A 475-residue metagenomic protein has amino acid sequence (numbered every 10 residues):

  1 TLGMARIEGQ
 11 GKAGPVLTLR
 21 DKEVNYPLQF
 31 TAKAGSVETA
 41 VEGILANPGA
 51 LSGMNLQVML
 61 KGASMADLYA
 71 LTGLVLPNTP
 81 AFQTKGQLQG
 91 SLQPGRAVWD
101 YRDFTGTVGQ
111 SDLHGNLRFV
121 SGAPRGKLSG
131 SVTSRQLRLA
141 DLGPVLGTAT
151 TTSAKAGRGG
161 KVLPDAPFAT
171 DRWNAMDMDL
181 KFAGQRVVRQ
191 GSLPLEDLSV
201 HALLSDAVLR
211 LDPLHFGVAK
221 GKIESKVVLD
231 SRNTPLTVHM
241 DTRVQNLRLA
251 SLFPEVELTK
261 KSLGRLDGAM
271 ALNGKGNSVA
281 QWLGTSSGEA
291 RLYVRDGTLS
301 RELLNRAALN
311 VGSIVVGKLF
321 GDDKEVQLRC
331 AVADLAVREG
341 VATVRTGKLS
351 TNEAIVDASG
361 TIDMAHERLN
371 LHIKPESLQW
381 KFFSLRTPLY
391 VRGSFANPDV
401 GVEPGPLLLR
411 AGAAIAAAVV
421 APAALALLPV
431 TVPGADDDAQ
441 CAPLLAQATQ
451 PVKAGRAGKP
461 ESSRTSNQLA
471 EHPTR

Functional and structural regions predicted by a protein language model:
T1-D112, A123-T151, R172-G412, A416 (+1 more regions): Small-residue helix/turn framework positions
K12, T31-K33, S153-A156, K453-R456 (+1 more regions): Residue-level detector of intrinsically disordered, flexible termini and proteolytic processing junctions
V145-D171: Intrinsically disordered, low-complexity segments enriched in small/polar residues
T152, G312, E461-T465: Intrinsically disordered, low-complexity segments enriched in Ser/Pro/Gly/Ala and basic residues
K155, R386, R464-Q468: Serine/proline-rich low-complexity intrinsically disordered segments, especially terminal tails, linkers
P404-R475: Gram-negative outer-membrane assembly/targeting C-terminal domains
